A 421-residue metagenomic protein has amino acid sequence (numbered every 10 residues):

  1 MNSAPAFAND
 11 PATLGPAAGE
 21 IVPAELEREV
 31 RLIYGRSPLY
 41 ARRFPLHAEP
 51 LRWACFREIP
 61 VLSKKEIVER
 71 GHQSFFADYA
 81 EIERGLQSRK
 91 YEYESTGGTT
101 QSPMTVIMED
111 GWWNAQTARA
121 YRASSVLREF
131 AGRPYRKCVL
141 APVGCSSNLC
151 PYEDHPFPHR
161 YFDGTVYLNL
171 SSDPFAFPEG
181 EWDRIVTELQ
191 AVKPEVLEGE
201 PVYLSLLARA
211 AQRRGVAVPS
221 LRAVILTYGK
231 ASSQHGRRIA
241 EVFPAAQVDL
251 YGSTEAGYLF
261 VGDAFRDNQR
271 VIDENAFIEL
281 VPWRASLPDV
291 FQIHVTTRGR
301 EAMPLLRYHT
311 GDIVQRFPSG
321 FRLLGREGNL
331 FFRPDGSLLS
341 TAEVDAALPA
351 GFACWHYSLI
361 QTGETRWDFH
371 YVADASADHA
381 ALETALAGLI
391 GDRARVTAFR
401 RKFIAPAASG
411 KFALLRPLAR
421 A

Functional and structural regions predicted by a protein language model:
M1-A24, R28, F162-A421: Active-site glycine/GP-rich loop and adjacent strand/helix microenvironment that borders small-molecule binding pockets
M1-S95, Q101-R136, V143, A191-E198 (+3 more regions): Nucleotide 5′-phosphate-binding alpha/beta core
P60, L149-Y152, V261: Short aromatic-enriched loop/helix-cap "lid" or pocket-rim segments at secondary-structure transitions that line
R70-E83, C150-S172, A176: Charged, glycine/proline-rich intrinsically disordered loops and linkers
G98-T99, I272: A short acidic Gly-Thr/Ser loop motif
N114-Q116, G144-C150, L206-L207, G257-Y258: Short, well-ordered, mixed-charge alpha-helical segments that flank or form enzyme active sites
V126-F162: Conserved AMP-binding loop of ANL adenylate-forming enzymes
